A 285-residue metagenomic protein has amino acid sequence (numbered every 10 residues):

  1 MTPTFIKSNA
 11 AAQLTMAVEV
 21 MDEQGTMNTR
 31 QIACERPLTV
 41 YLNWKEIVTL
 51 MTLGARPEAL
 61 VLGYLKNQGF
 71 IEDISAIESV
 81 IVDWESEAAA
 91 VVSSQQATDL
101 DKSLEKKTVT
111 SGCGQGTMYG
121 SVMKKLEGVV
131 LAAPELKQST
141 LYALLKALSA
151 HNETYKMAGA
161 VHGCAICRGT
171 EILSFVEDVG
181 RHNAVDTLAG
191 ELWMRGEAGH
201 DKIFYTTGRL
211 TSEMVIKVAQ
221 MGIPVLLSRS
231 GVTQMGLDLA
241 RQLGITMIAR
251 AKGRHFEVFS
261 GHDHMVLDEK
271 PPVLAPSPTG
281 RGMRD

Functional and structural regions predicted by a protein language model:
T2-G163, C167-G169, L173-F175: Intrinsically disordered, low-complexity regions enriched in acidic/Ser/Thr/Pro/Gln residues
S149, A160-G199, D268-K270: N-terminal-biased segments
R181-F259, H264-L267: Feature captures the catalytic cores and cofactor-binding loops of soluble hydro-lyases/lyases that act on carboxylate
G280-G282: Glycine-biased, low-complexity coil/linker segments
